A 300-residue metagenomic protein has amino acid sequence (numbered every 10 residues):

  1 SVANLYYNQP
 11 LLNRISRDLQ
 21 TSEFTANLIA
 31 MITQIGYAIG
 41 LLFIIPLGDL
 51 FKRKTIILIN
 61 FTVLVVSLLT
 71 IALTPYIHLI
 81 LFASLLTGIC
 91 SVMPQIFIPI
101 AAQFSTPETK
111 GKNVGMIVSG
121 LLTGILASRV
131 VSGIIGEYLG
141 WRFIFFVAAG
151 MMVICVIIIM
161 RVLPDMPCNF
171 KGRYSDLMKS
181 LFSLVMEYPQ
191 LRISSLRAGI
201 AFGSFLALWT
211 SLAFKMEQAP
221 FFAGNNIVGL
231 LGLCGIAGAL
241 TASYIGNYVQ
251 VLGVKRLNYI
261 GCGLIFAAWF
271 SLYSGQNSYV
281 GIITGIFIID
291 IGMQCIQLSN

Functional and structural regions predicted by a protein language model:
S1-E23, P94, L208-A213: Extracytoplasmic
I39-I77: Conserved MFS/SLC helix-loop-helix module at the cytosolic interface between two early adjacent transmembrane helices
L41-K52, T241-V254: Helix-to-loop junctions at the C-terminal end of transmembrane segments in multipass secondary transporters
L79, M116-R161: Helix-loop-helix hairpin linking two adjacent transmembrane segments in secondary transporters
A83-S119: Cytoplasmic helix-loop-helix junction between adjacent transmembrane helices in 12-TM secondary transporters
P164-L196: Juxtamembrane intracellular "pre-TM" segments in multi-pass secondary transporters
K255-S299: C-terminal transmembrane helical hairpin of 12-TM major facilitator-type secondary transporters
